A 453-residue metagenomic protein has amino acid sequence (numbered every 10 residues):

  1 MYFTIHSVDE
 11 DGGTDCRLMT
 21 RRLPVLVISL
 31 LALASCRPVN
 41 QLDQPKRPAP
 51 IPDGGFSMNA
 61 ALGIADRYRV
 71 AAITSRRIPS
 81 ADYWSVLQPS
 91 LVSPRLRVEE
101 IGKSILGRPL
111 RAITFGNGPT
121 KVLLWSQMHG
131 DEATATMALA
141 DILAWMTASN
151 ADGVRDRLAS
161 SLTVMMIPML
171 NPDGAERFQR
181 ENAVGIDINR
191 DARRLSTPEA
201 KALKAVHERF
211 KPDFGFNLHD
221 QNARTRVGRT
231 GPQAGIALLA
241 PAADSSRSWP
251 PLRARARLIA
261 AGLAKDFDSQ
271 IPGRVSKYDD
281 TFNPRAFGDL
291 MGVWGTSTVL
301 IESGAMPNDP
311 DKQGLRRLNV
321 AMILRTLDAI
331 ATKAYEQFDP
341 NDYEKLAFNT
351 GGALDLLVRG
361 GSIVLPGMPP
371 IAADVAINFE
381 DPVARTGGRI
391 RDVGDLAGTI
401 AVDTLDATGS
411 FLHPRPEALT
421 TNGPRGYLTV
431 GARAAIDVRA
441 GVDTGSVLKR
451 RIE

Functional and structural regions predicted by a protein language model:
Y2-G12: Short, intrinsically disordered or compositionally biased N-terminal tails of bacterial proteins
G12-G13, G235: Residue-identity detector for glycine
R21-V27: Sec-dependent signal peptide recognition, specifically the positively charged N-region followed immediately by
L33-S35: C-terminal motif of bacterial Sec signal peptides marking the signal peptidase cleavage site
R37-R77, F210, A237-E453: C-terminal accessory segments enriched in acidic
S75-V122: Soluble metallo-hydrolase cores and metallopeptidase-like ectodomains found primarily in the secretory/periplasmic
P119-M128, A133-G273, G292: Active-site/substrate-binding loop(s) of hydrolase catalytic cores
